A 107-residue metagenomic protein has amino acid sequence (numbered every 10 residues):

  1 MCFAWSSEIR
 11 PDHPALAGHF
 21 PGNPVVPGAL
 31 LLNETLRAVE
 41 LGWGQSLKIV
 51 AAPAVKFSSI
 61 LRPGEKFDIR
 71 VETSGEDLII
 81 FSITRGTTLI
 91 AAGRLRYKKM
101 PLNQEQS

Functional and structural regions predicted by a protein language model:
M1-A4, K66-D68, L78: Intrinsic-disorder/low-complexity, polar/charged segments enriched in Ser/Thr/Lys/Arg/Asp/Glu/Gln
M1-V26: Catalytic strand-loop segment that frames the active site of acyl-thioester-processing enzymes
S6-E8, K56, R96: Generic structural detector for well-ordered beta-strands
G18, S58, A91-G93: Glycine-centered structural positions embedded in regular secondary structure
H19, N23-P27, L31-L32, L36-V39: Compact, glycine-rich, soluble single-domain proteins
L36-R70, G75, T88: Hydrophobic beta-strand-centered segment that forms part of the acyl-chain substrate-binding groove
E72-S107: HotDog/MaoC-like acyl-thioester-processing domains
